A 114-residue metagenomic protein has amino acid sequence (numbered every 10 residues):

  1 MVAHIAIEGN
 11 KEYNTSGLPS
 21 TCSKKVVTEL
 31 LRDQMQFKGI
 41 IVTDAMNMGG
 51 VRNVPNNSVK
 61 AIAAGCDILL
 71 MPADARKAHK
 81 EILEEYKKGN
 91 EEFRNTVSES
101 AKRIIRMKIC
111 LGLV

Functional and structural regions predicted by a protein language model:
M1-E92: Second-shell residues forming the walls of enzyme active-site clefts
P72, Y86-V114: Mid-to-C-terminal alpha-helical segments outside catalytic/metal-binding sites
